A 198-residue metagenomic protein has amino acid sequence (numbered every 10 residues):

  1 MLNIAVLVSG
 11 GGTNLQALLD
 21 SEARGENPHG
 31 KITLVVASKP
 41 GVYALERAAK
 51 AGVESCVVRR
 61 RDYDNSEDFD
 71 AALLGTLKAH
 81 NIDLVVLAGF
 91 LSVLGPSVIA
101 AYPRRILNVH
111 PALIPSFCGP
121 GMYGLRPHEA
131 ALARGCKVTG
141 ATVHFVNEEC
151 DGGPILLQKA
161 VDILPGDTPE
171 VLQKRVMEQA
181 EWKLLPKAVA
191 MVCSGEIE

Functional and structural regions predicted by a protein language model:
M1-Y43: N-terminal Rossmann-like dinucleotide-binding module
P28-D68: Short, surface-exposed acidic-centric catalytic microdomains
Y43, A72-L73, L94: Short acidic active-site motifs
D68-L74, Y123-P127: Charged helix-capping and loop-helix junction motifs
T76-D83: Glycine-rich phosphate-binding loop signature in dinucleotide/nucleotide-binding domains
L84, A88-I197: Donor/substrate-binding cores of folate-linked one-carbon enzymes
